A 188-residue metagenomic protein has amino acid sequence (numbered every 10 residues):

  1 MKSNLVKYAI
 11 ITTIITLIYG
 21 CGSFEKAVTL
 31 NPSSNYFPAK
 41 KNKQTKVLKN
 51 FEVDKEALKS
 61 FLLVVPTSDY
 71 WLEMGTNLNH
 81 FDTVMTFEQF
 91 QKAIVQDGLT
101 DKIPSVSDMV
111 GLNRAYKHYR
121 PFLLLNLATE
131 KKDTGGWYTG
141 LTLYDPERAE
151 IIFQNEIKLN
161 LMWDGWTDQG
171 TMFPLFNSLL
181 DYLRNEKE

Functional and structural regions predicted by a protein language model:
M1-I10: Bacterial N-terminal signal peptides that target proteins for export
L17-G20: C-terminal motif of bacterial Sec signal peptides marking the signal peptidase cleavage site
G22-E56, E147-E188: C-terminal/domain-edge helix-coil "capping" segments
V53-H118: N-terminal segment of the mature soluble domain
F61-L63, V84, L123-L125, L141-L143 (+1 more regions): Hydrophobic beta-strand residues in large extracellular and virion-surface proteins
V65-S68, K131-G135, W163-T167: Solvent-exposed loop/turn segments connecting transmembrane beta-strands in outer-membrane beta-barrel proteins
K92-I151, K158: Surface-exposed short loop/turn segments
